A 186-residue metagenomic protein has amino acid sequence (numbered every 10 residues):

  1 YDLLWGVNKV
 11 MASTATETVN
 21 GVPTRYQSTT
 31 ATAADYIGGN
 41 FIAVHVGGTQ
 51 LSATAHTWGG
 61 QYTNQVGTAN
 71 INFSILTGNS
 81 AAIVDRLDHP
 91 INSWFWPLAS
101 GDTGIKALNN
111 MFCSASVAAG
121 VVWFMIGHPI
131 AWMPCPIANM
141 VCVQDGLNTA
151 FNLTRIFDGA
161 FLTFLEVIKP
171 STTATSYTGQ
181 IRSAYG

Functional and structural regions predicted by a protein language model:
Y1-G186: Polar, enzyme-active/binding microenvironments
